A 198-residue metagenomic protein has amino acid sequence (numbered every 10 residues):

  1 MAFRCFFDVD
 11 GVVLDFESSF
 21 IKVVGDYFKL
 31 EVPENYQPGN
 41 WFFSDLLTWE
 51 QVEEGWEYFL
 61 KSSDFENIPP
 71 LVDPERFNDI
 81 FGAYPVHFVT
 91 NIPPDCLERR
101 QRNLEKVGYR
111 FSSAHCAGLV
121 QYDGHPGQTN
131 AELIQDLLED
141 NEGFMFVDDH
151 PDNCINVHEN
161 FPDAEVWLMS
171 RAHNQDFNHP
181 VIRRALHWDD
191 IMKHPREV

Functional and structural regions predicted by a protein language model:
M1-E54: Active-site neighborhood of HAD-like aspartate-dependent phosphohydrolases
D45-K61, F111-H115: Short, basic/glycine-rich phosphate-binding loops at helix/coil junctions that contact nucleotide phosphates
E57-F88, I92-Q101: Short, acidic loop-to-helix structural element flanking the phosphoryl-transfer center in phosphate-processing enzymes
P94-F144, C154-H158: Substrate-recognition "cap/lid" segment bordering the active-site pocket of phosphatases
A114-H115, V181-I191: Short acidic-hydrophobic, aromatic-tinged amphipathic segments that line or gate anion-handling sites
Y122-G127, Q175-I182, R196: Short, charged, surface-exposed secondary-structure boundary motifs
A131-E139, D189-V198: Short amphipathic alpha-helix with an adjacent loop that forms part of the alpha/beta core around
M145-L186: Acidic, Mg2+-coordinating phosphoryl-transfer loop and its flanking beta/alpha structural elements, shared across
